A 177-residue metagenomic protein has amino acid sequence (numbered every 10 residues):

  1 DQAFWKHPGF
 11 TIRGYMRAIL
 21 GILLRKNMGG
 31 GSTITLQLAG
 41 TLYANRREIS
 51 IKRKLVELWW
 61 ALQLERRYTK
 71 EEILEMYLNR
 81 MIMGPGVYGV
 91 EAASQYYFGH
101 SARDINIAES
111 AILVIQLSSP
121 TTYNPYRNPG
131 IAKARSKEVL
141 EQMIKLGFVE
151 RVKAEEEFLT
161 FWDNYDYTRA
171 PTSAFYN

Functional and structural regions predicted by a protein language model:
D1-A18, I22: Conserved catalytic or metal-liganding residues and their short signature motifs at active sites of enzymes
F4, R25-N177: Non-catalytic, structured segments within soluble enzyme domains
